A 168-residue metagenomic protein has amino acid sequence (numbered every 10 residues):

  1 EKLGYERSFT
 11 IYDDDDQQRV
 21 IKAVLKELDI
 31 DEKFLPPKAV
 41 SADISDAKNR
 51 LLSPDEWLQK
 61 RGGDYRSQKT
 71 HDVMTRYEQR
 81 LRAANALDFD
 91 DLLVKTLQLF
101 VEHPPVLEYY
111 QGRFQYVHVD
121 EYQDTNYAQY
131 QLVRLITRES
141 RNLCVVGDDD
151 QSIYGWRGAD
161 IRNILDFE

Functional and structural regions predicted by a protein language model:
E1-Y116, S140-R141, A159-I161: A basic/glycine-biased coupling hinge at the interface between accessory DNA-binding modules
R113, E121-D124, D148: Walker B catalytic acidic pair
Y127-E168: Conserved RecA-like helicase ATPase core segment that couples NTP binding/hydrolysis to strand translocation
